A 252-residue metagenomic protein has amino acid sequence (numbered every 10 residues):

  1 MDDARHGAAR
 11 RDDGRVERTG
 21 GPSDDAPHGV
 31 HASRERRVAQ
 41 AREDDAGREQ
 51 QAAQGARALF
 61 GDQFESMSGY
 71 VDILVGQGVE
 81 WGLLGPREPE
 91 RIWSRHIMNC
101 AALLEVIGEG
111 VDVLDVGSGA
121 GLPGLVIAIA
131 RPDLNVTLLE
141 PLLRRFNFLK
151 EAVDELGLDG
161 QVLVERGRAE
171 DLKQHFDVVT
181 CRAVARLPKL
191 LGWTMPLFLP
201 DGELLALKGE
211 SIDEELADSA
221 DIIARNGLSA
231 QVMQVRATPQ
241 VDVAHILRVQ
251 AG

Functional and structural regions predicted by a protein language model:
M1-L114, A130, R144-G157: Class I SAM-dependent transferase core
V71, I97, L142-L143, V184 (+2 more regions): Alpha-helix N-cap/helix-start capping motif
L74, I127, K208, V249: Residue-level signal for inorganic ion chemistry
M98-C181, L191-G192: Conserved SAM/SAH cofactor-binding pocket of Class I
F146, K173, L187-P188, D213-E214 (+1 more regions): Loop/helix-junction capping segments adjacent to catalytic residues or to phosphate/diphosphate-binding pockets
V178-L191, M195-P196, A206, E210: A short SAM/SAH-binding and catalytic strip from SAM-dependent methyltransferases
F198-P200: Helix-to-beta-strand junctions that scaffold the AdoMet/dcAdoMet cofactor pocket in Class I SAM-dependent enzymes
S211-G252: Active-site capping/gating segments
